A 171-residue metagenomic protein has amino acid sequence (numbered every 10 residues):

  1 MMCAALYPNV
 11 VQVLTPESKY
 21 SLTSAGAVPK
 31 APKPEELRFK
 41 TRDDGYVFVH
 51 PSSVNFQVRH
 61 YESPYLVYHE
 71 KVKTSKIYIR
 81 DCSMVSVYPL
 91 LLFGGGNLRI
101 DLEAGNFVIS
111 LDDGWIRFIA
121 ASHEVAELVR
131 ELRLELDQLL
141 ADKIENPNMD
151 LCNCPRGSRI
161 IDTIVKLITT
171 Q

Functional and structural regions predicted by a protein language model:
M1-Q171: C-terminal accessory domains/tails appended to large, multi-domain proteins
